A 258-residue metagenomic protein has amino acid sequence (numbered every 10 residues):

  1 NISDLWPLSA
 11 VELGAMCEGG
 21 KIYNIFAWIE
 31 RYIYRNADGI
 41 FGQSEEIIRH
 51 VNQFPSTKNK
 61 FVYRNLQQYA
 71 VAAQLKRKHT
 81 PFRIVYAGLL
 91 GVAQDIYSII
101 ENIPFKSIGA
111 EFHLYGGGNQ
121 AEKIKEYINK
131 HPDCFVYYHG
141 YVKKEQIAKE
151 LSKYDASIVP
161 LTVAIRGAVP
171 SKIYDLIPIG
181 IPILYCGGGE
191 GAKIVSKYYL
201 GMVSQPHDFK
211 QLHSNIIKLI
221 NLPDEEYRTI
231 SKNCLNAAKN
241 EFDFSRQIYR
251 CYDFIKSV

Functional and structural regions predicted by a protein language model:
N1-A27: Acceptor-binding helix/loop patch of EC 2.4 sugar-transfer enzymes, predominantly nucleotide-sugar-dependent
G20-I40: Membrane-proximal helix-turn-helix segments that form the acceptor-binding/catalytic region of lipid-linked
E46, Y63-L66: Carbohydrate-associated surface elements
Q67, K76-Q94, I99-I103, F112-H113 (+1 more regions): Conserved donor-binding/catalytic core segment of Leloir-type glycosyltransferases
P81, E111-G116, E122-A148: Nucleotide-activated donor-binding/catalytic signature segment of Leloir-type glycosyltransferases, i.e., the conserved
Q94, K143-E150, D155-I177, L184-I194: Nucleotide-sugar-dependent
E190-K218: Change "using UDP/GDP/dTDP sugars" to "using nucleotide sugars
H207, Q211-H213, D224-I255: A charged, aromatic-enriched C-terminal amphipathic alpha-helix characteristic of glycosyltransferases across folds
